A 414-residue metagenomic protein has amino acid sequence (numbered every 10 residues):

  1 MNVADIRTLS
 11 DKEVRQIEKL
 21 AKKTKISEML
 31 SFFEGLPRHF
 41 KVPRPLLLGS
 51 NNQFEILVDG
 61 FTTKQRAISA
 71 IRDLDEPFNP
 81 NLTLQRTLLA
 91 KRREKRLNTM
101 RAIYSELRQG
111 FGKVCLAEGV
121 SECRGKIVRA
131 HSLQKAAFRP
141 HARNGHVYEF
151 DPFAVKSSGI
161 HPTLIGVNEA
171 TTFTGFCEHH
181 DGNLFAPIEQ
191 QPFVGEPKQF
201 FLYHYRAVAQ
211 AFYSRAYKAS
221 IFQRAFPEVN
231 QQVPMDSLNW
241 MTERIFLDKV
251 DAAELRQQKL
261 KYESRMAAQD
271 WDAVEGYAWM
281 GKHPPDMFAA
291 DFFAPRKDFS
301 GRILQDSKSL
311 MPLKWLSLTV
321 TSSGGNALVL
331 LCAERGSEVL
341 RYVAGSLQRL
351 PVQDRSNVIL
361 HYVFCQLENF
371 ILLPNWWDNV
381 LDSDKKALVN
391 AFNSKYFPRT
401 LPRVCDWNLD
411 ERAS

Functional and structural regions predicted by a protein language model:
R7-K22, I26-P37, K41, V58 (+2 more regions): Residue-level detector of alpha-helical secondary structure
V14-R15, T62-R66, V155-S158, A333-S346: Short, surface-exposed beta-strand/loop "edge" segments at domain boundaries and coil↔beta transitions
P43-N51: Acidic, low-complexity, intrinsically disordered interaction modules
L57-D59, K64-G182, A186-I188: An N-terminal structural lobe/cap that precedes and organizes the functional/catalytic core across diverse proteins
A142, H146-I245: Internal, well-ordered alpha/beta segment that forms a basic, Gly-enriched binding/recognition surface
E189-Y205, K218-T319: Long, contiguous alpha-helical scaffold regions
L260, M266-S414: Charge-dense, low-complexity intrinsically disordered regions
